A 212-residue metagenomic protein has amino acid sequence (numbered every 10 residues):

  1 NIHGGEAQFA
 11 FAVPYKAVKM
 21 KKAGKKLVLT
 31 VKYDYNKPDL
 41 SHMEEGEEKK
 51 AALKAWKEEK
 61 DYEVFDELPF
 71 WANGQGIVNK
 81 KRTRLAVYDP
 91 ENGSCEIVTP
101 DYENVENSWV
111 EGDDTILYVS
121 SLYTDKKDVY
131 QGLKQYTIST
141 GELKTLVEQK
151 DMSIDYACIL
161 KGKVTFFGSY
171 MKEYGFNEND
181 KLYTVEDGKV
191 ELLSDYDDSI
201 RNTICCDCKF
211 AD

Functional and structural regions predicted by a protein language model:
N1, K80-D114: Extended amphipathic secondary-structure runs
N1-I2, R84-P90, Q131-S139, D180-D187: Beta-propeller blade signature
G5-Q8, S94-I97, G141-T145, K189-L193: Predominantly a core beta-strand signature of beta-propeller blades across repeat-based propeller domains
E6-A7, A12-T30, K37, D61-Y62 (+5 more regions): Conserved beta-propeller blade repeats
G24, P90-E91, G162, G188: Short loop segments at secondary-structure junctions
K32-A86, Q131-G132, K181, L193: Predominantly five- to eight-bladed beta-propeller fold
A55-D61, P69, P90, E106-N107 (+3 more regions): N-terminal start-of-chain detector that recognizes signal peptides and the immediate post-cleavage beginning
L182, G188, D195-S199: Active/binding-pocket-proximal capping segment
